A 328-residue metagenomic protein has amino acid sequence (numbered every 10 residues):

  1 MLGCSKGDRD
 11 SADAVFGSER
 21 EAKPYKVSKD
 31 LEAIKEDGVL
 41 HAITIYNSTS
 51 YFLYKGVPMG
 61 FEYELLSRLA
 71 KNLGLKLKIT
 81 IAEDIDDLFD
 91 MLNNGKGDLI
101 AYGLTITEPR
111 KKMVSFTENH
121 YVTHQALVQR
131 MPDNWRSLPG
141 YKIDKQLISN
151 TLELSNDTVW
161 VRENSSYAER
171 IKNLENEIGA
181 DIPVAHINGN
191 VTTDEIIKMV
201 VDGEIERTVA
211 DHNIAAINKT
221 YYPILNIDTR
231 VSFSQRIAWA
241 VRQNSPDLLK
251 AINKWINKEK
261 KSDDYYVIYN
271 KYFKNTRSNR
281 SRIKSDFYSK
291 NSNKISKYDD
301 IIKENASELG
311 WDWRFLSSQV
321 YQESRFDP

Functional and structural regions predicted by a protein language model:
L2-G3: C-terminal motif of bacterial Sec signal peptides marking the signal peptidase cleavage site
K6-K112, V184-V191, I252: Extracytoplasmic small-molecule ligand-binding "clamshell" domains of the periplasmic binding protein/Venus flytrap
L40-H41, L75-K76, N93-Y102, T158 (+4 more regions): Alpha-to-beta junction loops
H41-S50, K55-N72, V122, A126-D181 (+3 more regions): Bilobed "Venus flytrap"/periplasmic-binding protein-like clamshell domains and structurally analogous long
Y46-N47, N119-R136, T193-D194, H212-K254 (+1 more regions): Periplasmic-binding protein-like
L77, L138-G140, V159-R162, R170-E175 (+4 more regions): Catalytic glycan-binding domains that act on GlcNAc-containing polysaccharides
D86, D90, Y102-M113, R170-E177 (+1 more regions): A ligand-binding cleft/hinge motif common to bilobed small-molecule-binding domains
I256-Y272: Periplasmic-binding protein-like
